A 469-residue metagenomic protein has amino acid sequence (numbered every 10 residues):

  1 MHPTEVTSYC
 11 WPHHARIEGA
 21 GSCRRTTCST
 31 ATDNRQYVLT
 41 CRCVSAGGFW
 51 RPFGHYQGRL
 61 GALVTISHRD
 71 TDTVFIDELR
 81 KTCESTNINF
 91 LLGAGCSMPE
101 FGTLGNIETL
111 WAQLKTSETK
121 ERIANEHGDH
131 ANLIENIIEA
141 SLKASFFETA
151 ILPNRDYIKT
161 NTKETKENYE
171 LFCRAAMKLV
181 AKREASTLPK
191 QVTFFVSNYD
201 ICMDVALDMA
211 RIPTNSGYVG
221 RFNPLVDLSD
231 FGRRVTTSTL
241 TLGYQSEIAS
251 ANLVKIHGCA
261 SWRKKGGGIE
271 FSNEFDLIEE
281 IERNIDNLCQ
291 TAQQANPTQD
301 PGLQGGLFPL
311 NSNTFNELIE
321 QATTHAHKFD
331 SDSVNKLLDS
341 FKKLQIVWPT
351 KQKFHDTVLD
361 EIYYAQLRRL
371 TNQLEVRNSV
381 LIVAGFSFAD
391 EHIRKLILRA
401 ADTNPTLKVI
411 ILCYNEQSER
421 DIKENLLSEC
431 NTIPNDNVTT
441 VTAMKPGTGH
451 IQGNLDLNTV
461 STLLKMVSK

Functional and structural regions predicted by a protein language model:
C10, C23, C28, C41-C43: Cysteine-centered motifs
G19-G21, G47-G48, G54, G58-G61: Residue-identity detector for glycine
Y56, G61-P224, S246-A249, V254-H257 (+1 more regions): Gly/serine-rich nucleotide phosphate-binding loop at the start of the catalytic core of nucleotide/ADP-ribose-handling
R59-F90, G243, N311-L337, L344 (+1 more regions): SIR2/sirtuin-family catalytic core signature
P99-L104, M203-D208, K265-G267, E391-I397 (+1 more regions): A short acidic (Asp/Glu
V192-I346: Extended, H/D-rich, highly charged conserved domains that either
